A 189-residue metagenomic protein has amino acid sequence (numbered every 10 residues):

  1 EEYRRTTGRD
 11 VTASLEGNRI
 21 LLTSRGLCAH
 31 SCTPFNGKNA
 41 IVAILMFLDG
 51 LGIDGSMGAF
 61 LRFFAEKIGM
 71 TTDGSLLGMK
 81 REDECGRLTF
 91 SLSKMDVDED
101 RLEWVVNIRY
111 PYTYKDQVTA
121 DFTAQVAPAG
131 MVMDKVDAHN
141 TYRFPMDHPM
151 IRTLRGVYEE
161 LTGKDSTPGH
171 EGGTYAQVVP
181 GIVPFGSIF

Functional and structural regions predicted by a protein language model:
E1-P111: Midchain, well-structured core segments that form catalytic/ion-binding scaffolds
T7-R9, G17-N18, D49-G55, V126-M131 (+2 more regions): Short glycine/proline-enriched coil/turn segments at helix->beta-strand junctions
V11-A13, L22, M131-M133, S166-T167: Generic structural signal for residues in well-ordered beta-strands
G17-L21, F63, D134-H148: Short proline/glycine- and acidic-rich turn/helix-capping motifs at secondary-structure junctions
G26-C28, V136-H139, F189: Short, histidine-centered active-site or binding-site loop motifs used for metal coordination, general acid-base
N39, H148-P149: Serine-centered coil/turn micro-motif
D98, P149-F189: Zn-dependent metallopeptidase/amidohydrolase metal-coordination segment
K115-V132: Redox- and metal-dependent alpha/beta enzyme cores, enriched for Fe-S-associated oxidoreductases and cofactor-handling
